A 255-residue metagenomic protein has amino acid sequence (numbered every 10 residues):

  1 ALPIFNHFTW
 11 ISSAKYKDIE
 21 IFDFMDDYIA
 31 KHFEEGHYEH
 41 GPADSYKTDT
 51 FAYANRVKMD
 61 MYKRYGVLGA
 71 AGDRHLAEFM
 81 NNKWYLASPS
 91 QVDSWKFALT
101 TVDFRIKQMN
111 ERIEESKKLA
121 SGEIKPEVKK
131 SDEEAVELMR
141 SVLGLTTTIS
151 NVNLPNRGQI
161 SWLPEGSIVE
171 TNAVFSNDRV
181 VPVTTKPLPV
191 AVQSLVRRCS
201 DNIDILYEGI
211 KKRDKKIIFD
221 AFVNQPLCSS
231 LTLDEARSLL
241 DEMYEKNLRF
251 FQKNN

Functional and structural regions predicted by a protein language model:
A1-N255: Long, compositionally biased stretches enriched for glycine and/or charged residues
